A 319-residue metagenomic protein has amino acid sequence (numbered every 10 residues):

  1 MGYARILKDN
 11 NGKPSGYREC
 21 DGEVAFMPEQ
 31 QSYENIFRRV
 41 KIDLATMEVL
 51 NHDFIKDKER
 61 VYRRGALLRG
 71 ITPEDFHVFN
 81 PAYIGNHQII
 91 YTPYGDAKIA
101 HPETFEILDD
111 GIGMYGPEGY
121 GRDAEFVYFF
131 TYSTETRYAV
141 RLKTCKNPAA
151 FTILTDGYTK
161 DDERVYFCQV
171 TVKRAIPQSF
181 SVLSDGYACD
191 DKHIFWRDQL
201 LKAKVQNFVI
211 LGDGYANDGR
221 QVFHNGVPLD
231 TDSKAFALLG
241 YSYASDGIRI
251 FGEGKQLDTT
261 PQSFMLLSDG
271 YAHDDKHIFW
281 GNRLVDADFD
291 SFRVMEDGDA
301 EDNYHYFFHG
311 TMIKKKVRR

Functional and structural regions predicted by a protein language model:
M1-R319: Non-catalytic tandem-repeat scaffold regions and their flanking low-complexity/translocation tails
